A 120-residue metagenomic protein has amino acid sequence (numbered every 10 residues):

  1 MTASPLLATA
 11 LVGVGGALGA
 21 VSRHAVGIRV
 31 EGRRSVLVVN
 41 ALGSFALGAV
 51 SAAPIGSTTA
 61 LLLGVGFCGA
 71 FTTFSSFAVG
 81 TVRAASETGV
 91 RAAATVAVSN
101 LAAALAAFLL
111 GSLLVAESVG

Functional and structural regions predicted by a protein language model:
M1-G120: Membrane-interface helix-loop junctions in multi-pass transporters/channels
